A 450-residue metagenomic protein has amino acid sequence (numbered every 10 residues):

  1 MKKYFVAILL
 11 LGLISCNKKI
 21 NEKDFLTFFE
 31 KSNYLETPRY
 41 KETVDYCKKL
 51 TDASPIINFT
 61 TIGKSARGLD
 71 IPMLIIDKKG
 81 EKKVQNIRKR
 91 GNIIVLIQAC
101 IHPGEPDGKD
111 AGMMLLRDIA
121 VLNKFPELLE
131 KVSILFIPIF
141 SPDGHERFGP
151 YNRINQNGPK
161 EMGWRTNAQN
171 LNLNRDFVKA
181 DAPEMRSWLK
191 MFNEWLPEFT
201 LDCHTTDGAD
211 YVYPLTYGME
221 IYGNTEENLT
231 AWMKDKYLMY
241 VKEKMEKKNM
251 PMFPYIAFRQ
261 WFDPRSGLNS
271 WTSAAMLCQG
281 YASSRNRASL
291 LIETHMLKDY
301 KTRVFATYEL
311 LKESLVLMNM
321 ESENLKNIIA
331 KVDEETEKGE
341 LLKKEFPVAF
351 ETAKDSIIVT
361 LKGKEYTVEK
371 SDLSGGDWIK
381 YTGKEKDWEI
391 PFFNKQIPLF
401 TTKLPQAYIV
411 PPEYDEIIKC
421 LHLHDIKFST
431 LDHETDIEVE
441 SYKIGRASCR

Functional and structural regions predicted by a protein language model:
Y4-L13: Sec-dependent N-terminal signal peptides
C16-R450: Structured catalytic-domain cores with a bias toward divalent-metal coordination
